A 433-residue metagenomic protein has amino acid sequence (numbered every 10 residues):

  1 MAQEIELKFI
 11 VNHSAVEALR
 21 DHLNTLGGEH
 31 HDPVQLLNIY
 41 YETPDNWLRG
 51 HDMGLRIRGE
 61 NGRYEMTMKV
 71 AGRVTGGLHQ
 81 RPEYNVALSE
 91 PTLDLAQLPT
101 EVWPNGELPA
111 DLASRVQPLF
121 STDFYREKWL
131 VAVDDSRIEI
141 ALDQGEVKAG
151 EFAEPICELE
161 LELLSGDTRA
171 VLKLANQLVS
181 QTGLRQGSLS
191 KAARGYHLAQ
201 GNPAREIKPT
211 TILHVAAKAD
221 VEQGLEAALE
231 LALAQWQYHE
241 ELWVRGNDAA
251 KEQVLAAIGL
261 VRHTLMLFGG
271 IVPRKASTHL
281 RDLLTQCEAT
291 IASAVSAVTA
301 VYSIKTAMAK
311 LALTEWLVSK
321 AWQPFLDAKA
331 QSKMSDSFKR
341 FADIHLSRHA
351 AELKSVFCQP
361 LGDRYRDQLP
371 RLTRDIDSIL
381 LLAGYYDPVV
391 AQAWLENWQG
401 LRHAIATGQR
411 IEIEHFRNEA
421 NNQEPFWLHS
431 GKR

Functional and structural regions predicted by a protein language model:
M1-R433: Function-determining surface determinants
